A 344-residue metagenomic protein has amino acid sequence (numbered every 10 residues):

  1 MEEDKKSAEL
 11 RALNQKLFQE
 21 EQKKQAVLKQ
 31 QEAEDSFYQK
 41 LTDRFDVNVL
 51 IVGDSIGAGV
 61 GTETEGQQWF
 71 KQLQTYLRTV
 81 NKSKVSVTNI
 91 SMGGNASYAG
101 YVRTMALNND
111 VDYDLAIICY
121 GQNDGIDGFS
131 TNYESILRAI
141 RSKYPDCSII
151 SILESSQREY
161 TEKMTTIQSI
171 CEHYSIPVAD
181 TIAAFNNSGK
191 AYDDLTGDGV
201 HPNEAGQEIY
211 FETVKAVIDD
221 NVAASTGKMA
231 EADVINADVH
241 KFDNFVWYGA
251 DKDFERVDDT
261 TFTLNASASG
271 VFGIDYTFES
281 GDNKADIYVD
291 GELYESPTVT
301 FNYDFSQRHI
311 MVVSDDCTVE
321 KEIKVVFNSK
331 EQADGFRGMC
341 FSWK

Functional and structural regions predicted by a protein language model:
M1-L50, G57-E63, K215-K344: N-terminal secretory targeting modules
L50-V52, T88: Conserved beta-strand elements of the Class I
S55-I56, S91: Catalytic nucleophile serine of serine hydrolases, specifically the conserved "nucleophile elbow" pentapeptide
V60-E65, D127-S130: Short, solvent-exposed loop/turn segments at secondary-structure boundaries
K71-V87: Signal peptide-proximal N-terminal region of secreted/periplasmic/extracellular or secretory-lumen proteins
V87-N89, V178: Conserved beta-strand scaffold positions in the cores of enzyme catalytic domains, especially in NTP/NDP-utilizing
G94-T104: Structural motif
V102-G227, S280-G281, D286, D290 (+4 more regions): Alpha-helical cap/lid subdomain in secreted, periplasmic, or secretory-pathway luminal O-acyl-processing enzymes
